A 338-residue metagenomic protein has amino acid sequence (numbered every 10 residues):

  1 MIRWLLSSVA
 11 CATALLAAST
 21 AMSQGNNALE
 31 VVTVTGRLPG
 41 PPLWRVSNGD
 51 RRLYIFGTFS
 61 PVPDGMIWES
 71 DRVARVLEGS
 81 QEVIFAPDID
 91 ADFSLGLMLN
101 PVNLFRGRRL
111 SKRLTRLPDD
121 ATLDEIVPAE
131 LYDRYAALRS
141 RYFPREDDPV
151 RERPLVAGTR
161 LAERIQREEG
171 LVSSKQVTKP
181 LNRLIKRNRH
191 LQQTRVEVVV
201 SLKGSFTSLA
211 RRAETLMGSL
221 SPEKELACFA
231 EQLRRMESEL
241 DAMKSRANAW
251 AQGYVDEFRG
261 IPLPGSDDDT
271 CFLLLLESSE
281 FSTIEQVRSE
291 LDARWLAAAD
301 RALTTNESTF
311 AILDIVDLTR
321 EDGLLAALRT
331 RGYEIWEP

Functional and structural regions predicted by a protein language model:
M1-V9: Bacterial N-terminal signal peptides that target proteins for export
A10-L15: Hydrophobic helical h-region of N-terminal Sec-dependent signal peptides in bacterial secretory/periplasmic proteins
A18-T20: N-terminal signal peptide c-region/cleavage motif recognized by signal peptidases
N26-G36, P42-Q286: Structured, acidic catalytic/metal-binding patches in enzyme active sites
C271-P338: A cross-kingdom marker for long, charged
